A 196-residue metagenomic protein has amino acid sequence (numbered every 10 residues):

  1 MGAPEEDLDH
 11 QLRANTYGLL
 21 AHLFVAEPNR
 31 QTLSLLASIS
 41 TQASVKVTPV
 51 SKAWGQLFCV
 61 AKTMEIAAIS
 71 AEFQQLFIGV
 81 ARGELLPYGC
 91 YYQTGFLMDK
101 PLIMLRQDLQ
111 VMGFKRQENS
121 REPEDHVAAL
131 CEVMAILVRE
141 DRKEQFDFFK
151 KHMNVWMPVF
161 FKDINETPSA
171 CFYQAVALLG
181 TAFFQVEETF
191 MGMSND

Functional and structural regions predicted by a protein language model:
M1-D196: Charged, alpha-helix-forming regions
